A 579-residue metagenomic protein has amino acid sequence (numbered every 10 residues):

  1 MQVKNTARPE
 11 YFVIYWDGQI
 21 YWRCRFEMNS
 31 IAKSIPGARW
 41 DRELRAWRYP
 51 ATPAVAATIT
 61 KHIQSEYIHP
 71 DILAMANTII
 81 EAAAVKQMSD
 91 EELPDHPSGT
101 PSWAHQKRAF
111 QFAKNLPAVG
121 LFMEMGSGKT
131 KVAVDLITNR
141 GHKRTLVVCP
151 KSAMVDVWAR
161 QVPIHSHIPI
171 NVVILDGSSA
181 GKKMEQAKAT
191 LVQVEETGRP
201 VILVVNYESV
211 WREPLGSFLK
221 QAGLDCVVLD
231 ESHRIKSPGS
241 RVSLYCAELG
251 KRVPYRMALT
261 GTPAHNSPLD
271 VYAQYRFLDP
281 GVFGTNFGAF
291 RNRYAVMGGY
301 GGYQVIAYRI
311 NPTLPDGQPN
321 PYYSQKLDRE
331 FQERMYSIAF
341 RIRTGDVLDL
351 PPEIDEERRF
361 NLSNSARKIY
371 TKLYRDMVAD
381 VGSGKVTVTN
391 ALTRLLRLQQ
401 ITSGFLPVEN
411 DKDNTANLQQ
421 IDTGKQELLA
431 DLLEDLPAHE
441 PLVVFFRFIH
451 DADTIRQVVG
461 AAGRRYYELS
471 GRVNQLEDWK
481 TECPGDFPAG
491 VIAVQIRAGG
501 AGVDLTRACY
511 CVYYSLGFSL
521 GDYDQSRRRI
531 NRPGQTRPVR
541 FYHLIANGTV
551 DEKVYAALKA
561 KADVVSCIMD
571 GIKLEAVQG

Functional and structural regions predicted by a protein language model:
M1-T100: Accessory DNA-engaging acidic/polar modules
V85-F122: Conserved pre-motif I regulatory segment
N115, V132, I137-G141, C149 (+3 more regions): Conserved Helicase C-terminal RecA-like lobe
V132, H142-I164, H265-D270, R447-I449: Conserved Walker A/P-loop ATP-binding site and its immediately adjacent core in helicase/helicase-like ATPase domains
H142-T145, N171-V172, M184, A189 (+3 more regions): Conserved P-loop NTPase motor "coupling/switch" region that bridges the ATPase
M154-A180, L278-G281, G463: Conserved helix-turn-beta segment of the N-terminal RecA-like "Helicase ATP-binding" lobe in SF1/SF2 helicases
W211-L215, N266-P268, A452-R456, L476-K480 (+1 more regions): SF2 helicase motor core recognition
F518-G579: A conserved SF2-helicase RecA2
